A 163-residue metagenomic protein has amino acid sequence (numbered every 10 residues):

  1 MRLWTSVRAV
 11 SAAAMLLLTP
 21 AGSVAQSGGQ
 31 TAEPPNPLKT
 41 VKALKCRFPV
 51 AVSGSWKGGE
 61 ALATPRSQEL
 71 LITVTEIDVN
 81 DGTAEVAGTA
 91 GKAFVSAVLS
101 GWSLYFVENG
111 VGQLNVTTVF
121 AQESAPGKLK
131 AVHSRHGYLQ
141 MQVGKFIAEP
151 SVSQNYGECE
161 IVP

Functional and structural regions predicted by a protein language model:
M1-S11: Bacterial N-terminal signal peptides that target proteins for export
P35, T40-A84, L114-V119: Short, solvent-exposed loop/hinge segments that bridge or flank secondary-structure elements
K45-F48, F106, G127-G137: Short, hydrophobic/proline-enriched secondary-structure or compact coil segments at domain edges
A61-K92, A131-M141, F146-I147: N-terminal glycine/threonine-rich, aromatic-flanked beta-hairpin/loop signature
V79-T118: Contiguous, well-ordered beta-strand patches that form the walls/edges of small beta-barrel/beta-sandwich domains
M141-P163: Edge beta-strand at a domain terminus
